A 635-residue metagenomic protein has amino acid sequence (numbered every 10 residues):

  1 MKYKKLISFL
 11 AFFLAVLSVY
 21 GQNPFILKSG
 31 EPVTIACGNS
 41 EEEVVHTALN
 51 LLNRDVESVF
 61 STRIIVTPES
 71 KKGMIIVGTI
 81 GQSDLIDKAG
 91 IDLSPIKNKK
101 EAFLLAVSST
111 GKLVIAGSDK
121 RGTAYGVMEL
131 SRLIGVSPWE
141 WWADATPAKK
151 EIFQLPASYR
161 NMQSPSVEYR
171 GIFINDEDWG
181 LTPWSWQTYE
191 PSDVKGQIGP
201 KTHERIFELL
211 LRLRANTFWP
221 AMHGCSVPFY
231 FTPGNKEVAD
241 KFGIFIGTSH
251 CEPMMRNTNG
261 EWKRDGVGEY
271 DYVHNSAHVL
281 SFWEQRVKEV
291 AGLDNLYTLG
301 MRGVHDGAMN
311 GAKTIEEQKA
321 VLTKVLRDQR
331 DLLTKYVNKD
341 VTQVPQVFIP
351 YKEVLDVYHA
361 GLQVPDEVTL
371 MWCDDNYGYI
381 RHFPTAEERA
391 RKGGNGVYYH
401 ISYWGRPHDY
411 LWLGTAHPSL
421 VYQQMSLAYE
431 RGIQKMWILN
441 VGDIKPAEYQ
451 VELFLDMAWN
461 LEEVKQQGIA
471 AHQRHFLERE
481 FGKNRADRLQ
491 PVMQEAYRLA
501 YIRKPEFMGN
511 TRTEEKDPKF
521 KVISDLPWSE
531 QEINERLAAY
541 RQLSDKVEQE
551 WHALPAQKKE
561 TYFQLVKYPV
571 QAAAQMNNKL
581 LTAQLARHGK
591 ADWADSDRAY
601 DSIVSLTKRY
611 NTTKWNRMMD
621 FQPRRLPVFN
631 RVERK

Functional and structural regions predicted by a protein language model:
M1-P24: Bacterial Sec-dependent N-terminal signal peptides
Q22-S164: Contiguous, structured surface segment used for ligand recognition
V66, A148-L155, H223, Y230 (+4 more regions): Gly/Pro-rich turn-and-neighbor structural signature
S109-T146, F231-R256, G260-K288: Hydrophobic or amphipathic alpha-helical targeting/insertion segments
V114-G117, D178-P200, N216-S226, E261-V279 (+4 more regions): The substrate-binding groove and active-site-proximal loops of carbohydrate-active enzymes, especially glycoside
W139-K195, K201-A221, G393-G396: An acidic-aromatic substrate-binding cleft motif
A145-E151, Q473-R631: C-terminal non-catalytic alpha-helical accessory regions
V194-G224, G234, V238-G247, G292 (+1 more regions): Catalytic domains of carbohydrate-active enzymes, especially glycoside hydrolases
